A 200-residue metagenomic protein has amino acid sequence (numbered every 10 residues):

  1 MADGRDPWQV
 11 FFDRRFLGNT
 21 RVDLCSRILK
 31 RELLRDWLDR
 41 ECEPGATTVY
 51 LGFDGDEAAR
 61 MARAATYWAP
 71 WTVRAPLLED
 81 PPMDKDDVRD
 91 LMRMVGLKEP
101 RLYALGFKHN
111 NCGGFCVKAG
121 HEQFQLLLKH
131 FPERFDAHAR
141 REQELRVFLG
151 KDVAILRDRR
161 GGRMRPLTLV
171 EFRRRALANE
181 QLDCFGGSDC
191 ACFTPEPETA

Functional and structural regions predicted by a protein language model:
M1-A200: Nucleotide-activated chemistry modules centered on ATP-dependent adenylation/adenylyltransferase
